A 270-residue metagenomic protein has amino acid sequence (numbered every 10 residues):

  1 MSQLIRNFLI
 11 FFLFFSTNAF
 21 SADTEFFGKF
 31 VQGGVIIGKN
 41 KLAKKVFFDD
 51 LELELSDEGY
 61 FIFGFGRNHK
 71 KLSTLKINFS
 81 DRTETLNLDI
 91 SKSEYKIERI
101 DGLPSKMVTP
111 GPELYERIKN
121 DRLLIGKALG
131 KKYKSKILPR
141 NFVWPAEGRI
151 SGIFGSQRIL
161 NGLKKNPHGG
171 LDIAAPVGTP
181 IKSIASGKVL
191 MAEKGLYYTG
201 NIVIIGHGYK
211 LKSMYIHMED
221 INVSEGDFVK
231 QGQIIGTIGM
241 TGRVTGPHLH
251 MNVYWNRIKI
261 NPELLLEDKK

Functional and structural regions predicted by a protein language model:
S2-F11: Sec-dependent signal peptide recognition, specifically the positively charged N-region followed immediately by
S16-N18: N-terminal signal peptide c-region/cleavage motif recognized by signal peptidases
S21-E94: Cationic-aromatic interfacial patches
N87-T199: Surface-exposed, glycine-biased beta-strand/turn segments
I153, P176, A192, M218-I221 (+1 more regions): Residue-level recognition of beta-strand microenvironments
I173, I202-V203, K230-G242: Short hydrophobic beta/alpha edge segments that flank linear recognition/processing sites
P180-M191, V223-I238: Short, well-structured beta-strand-loop connectors
I184-E219, P247, N252: Zn2+-dependent peptidoglycan hydrolase active-site motif and core
